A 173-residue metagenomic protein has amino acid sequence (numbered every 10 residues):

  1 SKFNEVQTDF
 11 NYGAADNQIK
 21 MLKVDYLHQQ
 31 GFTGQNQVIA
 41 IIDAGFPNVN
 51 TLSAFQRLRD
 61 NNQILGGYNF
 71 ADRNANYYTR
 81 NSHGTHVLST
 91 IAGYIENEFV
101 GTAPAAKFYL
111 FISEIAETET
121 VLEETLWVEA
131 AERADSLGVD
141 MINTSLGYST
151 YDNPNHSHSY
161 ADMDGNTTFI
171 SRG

Functional and structural regions predicted by a protein language model:
S1-I19, V24-H28: Autoinhibitory propeptides
V6-A15, E114-E117, A161-I170: Short, basic, glycine/proline-bearing loop/turn elements
K20, T120-E124, S171: A conditional alpha-helix N-cap/helix-loop micro-motif detector
Y26-E123, L137-D140, T150-P154: Subtilisin-like serine protease catalytic core
E123-A131: Short, acidic/polar
E132-S171: Short acidic, glycine-rich surface-loop motifs adjacent to enzyme active sites
